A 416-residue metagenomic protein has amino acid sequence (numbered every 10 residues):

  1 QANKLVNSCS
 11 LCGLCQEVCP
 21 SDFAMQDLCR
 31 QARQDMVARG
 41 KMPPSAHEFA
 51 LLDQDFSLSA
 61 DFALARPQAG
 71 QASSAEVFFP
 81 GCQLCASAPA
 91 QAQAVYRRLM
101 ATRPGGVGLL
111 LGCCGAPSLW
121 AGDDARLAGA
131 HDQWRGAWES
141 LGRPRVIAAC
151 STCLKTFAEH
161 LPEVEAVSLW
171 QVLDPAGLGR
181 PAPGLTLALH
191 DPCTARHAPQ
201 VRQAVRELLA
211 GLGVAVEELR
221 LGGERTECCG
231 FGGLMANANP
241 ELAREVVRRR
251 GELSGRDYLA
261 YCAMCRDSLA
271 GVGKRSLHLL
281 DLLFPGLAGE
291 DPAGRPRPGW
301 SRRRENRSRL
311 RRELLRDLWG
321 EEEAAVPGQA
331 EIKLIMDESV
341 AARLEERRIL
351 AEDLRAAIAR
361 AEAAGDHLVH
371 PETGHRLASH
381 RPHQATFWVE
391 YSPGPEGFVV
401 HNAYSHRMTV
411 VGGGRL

Functional and structural regions predicted by a protein language model:
Q1, C12, L28-Q31, V37-K41 (+10 more regions): Iron-sulfur (Fe-S) cluster-binding modules
Q1-L161, P298-L315: Iron-sulfur-cluster electron-transfer modules
L84-Q91, V95, T194-L208: Active-site glycine- and acidic-residue-rich loops that bind and position anionic ligands or nucleotide-like cofactors
R126-H131, P240-V246: Nucleotide-sugar donor phosphate/pyrophosphate-binding loop at the beta->alpha transition of glycosyltransferases
L189: Hydrophobic alpha-helical positions that pack around
C228-G232: Active-site rim beta-loop-alpha module in soluble metabolic enzymes
G233-E241: Acyltransferase/transacylase module recognition
P292-L416: Ribonuclease/tRNase effector modules and their secretory precursors
